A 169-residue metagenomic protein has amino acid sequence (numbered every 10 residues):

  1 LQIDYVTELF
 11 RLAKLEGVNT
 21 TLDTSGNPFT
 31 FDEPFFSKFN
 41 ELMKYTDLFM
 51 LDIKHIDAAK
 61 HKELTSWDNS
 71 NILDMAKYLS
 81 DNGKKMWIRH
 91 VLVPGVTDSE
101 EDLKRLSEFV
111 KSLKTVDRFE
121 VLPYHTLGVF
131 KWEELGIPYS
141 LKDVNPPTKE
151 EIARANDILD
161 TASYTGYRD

Functional and structural regions predicted by a protein language model:
L1-L122, L127: Conserved AdoMet/S-adenosylmethionine-binding subsite of the radical SAM
S66-N69, E133-P138, S163: Glycine-centered secondary-structure boundary/capping sites
E108-K111, D117, E133-I158: A structural motif corresponding to the C-terminal lobe/cap of the Radical SAM core domain
T126-E134: Class I S-adenosyl-L-methionine
T161-D169: Radical SAM enzyme core and accessory elements
